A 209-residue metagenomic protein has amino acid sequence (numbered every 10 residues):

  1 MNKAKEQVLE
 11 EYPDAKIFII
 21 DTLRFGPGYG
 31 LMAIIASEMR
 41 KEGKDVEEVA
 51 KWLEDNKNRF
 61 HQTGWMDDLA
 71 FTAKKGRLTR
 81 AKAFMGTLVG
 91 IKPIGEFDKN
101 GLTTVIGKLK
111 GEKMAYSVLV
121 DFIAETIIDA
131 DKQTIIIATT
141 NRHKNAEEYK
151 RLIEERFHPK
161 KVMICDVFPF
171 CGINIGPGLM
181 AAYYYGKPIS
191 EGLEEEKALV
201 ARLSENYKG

Functional and structural regions predicted by a protein language model:
M1-F18, R24-I34, E38-G209: Mixed-charge interfacial surface used for oligomerization/domain docking and macromolecular partner engagement
